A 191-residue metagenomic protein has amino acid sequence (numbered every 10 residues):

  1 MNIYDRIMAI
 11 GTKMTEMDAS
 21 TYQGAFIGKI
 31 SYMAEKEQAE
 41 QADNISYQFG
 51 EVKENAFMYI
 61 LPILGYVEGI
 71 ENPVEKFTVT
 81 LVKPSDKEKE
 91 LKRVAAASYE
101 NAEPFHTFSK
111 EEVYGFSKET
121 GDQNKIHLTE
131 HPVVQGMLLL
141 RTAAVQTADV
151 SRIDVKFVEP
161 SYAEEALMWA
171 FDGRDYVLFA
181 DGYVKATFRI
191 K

Functional and structural regions predicted by a protein language model:
M1-A39, Q123-K125, H131-R152: Active-site helix/loop of acyl-thioester processing domains in fatty-acid/polyketide metabolism, spanning hotdog-fold
N2-A9, T21-F105, A163, D172-K191: HotDog/MaoC-like acyl-thioester-processing domains
G11, T15-A19, R93, N101 (+3 more regions): Sparse, context-dependent recognition of short Cys/His-centered cofactor- or disulfide-binding micro-motifs
K110-D181: Acidic/His-leaning functional-site neighborhoods
